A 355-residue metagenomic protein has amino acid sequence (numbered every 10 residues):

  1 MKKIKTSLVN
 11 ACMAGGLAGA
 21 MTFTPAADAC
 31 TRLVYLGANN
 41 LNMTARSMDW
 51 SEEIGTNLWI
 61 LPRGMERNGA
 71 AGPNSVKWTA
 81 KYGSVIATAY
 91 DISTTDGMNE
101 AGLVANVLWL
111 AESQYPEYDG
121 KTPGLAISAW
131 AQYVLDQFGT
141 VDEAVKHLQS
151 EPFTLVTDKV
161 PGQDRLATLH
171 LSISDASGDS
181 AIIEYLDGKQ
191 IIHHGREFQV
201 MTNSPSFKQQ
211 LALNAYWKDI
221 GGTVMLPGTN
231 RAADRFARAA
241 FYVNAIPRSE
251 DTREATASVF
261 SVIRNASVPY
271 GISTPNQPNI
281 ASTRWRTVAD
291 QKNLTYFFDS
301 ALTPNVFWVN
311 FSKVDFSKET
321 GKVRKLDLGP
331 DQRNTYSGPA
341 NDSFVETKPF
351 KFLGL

Functional and structural regions predicted by a protein language model:
K2-M13: Bacterial N-terminal signal peptides that target proteins for export
T24-P25: N-terminal signal peptide c-region/cleavage motif recognized by signal peptidases
D28-V34, A38-M43, V156-D158, D164-T168 (+2 more regions): C-terminus-biased signal that marks the final domain/tail of proteins
A29-T122, L155: A contiguous strand-loop segment
M43-A45, V104-V107, S172-S174, I182 (+1 more regions): Structural recognition of the beta-strand scaffold that forms the well-ordered cores of secreted hydrolase catalytic
I60-G72, V76-K77, Q114, Y118-F153 (+1 more regions): Compact, glycine/acidic-enriched structural inserts
N99-A101, L135-E143, S249-T256, Q291-N293: A short, structured loop/turn motif at beta-sheet edges
V141, V145-I183: Aromatic- and glycine-enriched pocket-lining scaffold segments that form the walls of small-molecule binding clefts
